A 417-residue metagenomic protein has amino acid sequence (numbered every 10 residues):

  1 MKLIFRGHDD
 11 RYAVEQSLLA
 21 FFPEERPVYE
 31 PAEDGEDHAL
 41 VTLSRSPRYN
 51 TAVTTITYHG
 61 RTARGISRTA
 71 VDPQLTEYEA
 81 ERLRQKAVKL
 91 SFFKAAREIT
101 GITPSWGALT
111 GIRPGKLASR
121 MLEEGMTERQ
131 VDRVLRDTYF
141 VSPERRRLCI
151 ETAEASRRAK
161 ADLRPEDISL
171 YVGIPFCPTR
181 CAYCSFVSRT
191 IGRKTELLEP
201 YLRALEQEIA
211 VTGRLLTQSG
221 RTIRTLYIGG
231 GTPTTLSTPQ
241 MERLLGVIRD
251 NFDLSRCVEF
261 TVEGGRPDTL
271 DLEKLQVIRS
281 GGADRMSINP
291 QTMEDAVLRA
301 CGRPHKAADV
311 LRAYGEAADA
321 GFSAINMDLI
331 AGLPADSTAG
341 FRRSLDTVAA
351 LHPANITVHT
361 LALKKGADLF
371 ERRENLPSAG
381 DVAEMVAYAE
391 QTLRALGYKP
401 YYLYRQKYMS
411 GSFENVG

Functional and structural regions predicted by a protein language model:
M1-R129, R133-D137, R372-G417: Auxiliary Fe-S-binding modules of radical SAM enzymes
I4, E30, T42-S44, G173 (+5 more regions): Solvent-exposed beta-strand sheet faces enriched in polar/charged residues
A52-T55, V172, I288: Short beta-strand motif preference
I99-T103, E123-L170, G220: N-terminal [4Fe-4S]-dependent radical SAM core
D167-L202: Canonical Radical SAM [4Fe-4S] cluster-binding loop centered on the CxxxCxxC motif and its immediate flanking residues
I174-F176, R266, K407: Short, flexible loop/turn elements at secondary-structure junctions
S188-Y388: Conserved non-cysteine loop/helix-boundary elements of the Radical SAM core domain that shape
